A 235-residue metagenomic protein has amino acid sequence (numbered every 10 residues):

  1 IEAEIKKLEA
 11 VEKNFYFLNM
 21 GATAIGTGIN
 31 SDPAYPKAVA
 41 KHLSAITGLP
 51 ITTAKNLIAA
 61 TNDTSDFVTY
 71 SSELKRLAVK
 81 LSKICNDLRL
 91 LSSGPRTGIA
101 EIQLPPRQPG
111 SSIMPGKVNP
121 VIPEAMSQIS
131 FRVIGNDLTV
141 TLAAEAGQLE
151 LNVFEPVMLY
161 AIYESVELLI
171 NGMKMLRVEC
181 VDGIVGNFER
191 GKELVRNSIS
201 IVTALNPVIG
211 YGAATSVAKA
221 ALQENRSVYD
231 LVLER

Functional and structural regions predicted by a protein language model:
I1-K6, G183-N187: A short, flexible low-complexity segment enriched in Lys/Arg and Gly/Pro that occurs in N-terminal basic tails
E2-V140: Internal glycine-rich alpha/beta core junctions
D32, L49, S71, R89-R235: Glycine-rich cofactor/substrate-binding loops
